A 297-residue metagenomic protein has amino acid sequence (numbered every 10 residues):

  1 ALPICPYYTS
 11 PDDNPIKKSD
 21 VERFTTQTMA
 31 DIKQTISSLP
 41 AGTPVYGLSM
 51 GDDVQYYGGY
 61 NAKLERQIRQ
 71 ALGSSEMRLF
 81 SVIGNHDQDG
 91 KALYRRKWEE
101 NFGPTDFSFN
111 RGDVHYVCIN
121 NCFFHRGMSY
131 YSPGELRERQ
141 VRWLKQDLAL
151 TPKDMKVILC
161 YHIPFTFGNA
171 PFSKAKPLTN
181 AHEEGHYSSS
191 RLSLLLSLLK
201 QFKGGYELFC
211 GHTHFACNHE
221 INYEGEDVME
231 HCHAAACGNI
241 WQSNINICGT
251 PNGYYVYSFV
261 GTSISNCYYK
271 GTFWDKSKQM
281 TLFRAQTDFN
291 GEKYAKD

Functional and structural regions predicted by a protein language model:
A1-G59: N-terminal active-site segment of His-dependent metallophosphoesterases
I4, G51-D52, G84-N85, H162 (+1 more regions): Active-site glycine-centered loops adjacent to acidic/histidine catalytic or metal-binding residues that shape
S10-P15, G127-Y131, A170-S173: Short acidic, glycine/proline-rich loop/turn micro-motifs
Y56-K153, A175-E207, F215-F259: Extended active-site neighborhood of metal-dependent phosphoesterases/phosphodiesterases
N121, C160-F165, H212-T213, Y269-K270: Short, well-ordered beta-to-alpha junction loops that form the rim of enzyme active sites and present histidine/acidic
L148-A175: Short acidic, glycine-rich surface-loop motifs adjacent to enzyme active sites
I247-C248, Y255-D297: A short C-terminal boundary segment appended to hydrolase-like catalytic domains
